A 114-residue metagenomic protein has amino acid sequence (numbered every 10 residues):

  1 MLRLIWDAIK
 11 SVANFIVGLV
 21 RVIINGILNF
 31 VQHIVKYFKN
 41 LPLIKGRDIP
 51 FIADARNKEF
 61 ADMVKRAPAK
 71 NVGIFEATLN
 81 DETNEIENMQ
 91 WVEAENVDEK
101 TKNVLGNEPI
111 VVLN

Functional and structural regions predicted by a protein language model:
M1-G73, E82: Membrane- and interface-active hydrophobic/amphipathic segments that mediate membrane binding, fusion, translocation
D54, K58-N114: Long, low-complexity, intrinsically disordered extramembrane tails
